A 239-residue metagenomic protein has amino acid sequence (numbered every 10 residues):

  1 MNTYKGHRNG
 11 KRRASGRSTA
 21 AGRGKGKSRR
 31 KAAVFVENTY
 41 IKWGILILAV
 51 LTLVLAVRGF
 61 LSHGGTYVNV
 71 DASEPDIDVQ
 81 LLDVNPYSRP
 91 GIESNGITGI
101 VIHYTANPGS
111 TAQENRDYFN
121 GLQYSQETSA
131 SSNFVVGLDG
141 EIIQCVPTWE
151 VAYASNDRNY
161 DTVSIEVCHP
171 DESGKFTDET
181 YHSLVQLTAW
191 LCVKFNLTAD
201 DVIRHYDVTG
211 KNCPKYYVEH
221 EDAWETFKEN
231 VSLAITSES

Functional and structural regions predicted by a protein language model:
N2, K31-A49, A56-P75, D171-S239: Basic/polar, cationic surfaces and motifs that engage anionic cell-wall and phosphate/carboxylate ligands
N2-S155: N-terminal catalytic cores of peptidoglycan-degrading enzymes
I92-S94, Q126-E127, Y153-D157, E172-S183 (+1 more regions): Extracytoplasmic/periplasmic, Sec-exported soluble proteins
V101, V135, S164-E166, I203: Soluble periplasmic/extracytoplasmic beta-strand elements of cell-envelope proteins
A106, V167, Y206: Short, small-residue-rich loop/turn micro-motifs
W149, S164-F176: Substrate-binding clefts and substrate-entry loops adjacent to catalytic sites of polymer-processing enzymes acting on
N156-I165: Short coil-to-beta-strand
